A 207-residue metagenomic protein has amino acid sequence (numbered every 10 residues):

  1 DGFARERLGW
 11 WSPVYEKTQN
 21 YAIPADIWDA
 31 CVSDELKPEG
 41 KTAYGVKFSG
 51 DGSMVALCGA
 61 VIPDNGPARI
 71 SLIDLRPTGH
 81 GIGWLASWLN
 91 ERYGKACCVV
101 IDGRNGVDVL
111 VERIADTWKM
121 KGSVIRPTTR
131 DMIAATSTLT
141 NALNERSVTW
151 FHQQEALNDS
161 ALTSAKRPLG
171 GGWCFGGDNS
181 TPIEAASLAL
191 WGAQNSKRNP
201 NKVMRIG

Functional and structural regions predicted by a protein language model:
D1-R5, D51, R76-A86, R104-D108 (+2 more regions): Conserved structured core elements
D1-V46: ATPase catalytic-site recognition across NTP-hydrolyzing enzymes
E6-W10, V14, C58-G59, V109 (+2 more regions): C-terminal nuclease/phosphodiesterase catalytic domains that cleave nucleic-acid phosphodiester bonds
V14-T18, G50-V55, N65-A68, H80 (+3 more regions): Flexible loop/turn segments at secondary-structure boundaries
W28-P38, D51-N105: Nucleic-acid-processing active sites and adjacent nucleic-acid-binding tracks, predominantly divalent metal-dependent
D34-E35, I114-T117: Short, conserved catalytic or adaptor-binding loops enriched in Gly and charged residues
G40-A43, G52-V55, A96, G170 (+1 more regions): Active-site lining segments that contact anionic ligands and/or coordinate catalytic metals
G45, V100-D102, F151: A structural signal for short, well-ordered beta-strand segments and their strand-loop junctions that often border
